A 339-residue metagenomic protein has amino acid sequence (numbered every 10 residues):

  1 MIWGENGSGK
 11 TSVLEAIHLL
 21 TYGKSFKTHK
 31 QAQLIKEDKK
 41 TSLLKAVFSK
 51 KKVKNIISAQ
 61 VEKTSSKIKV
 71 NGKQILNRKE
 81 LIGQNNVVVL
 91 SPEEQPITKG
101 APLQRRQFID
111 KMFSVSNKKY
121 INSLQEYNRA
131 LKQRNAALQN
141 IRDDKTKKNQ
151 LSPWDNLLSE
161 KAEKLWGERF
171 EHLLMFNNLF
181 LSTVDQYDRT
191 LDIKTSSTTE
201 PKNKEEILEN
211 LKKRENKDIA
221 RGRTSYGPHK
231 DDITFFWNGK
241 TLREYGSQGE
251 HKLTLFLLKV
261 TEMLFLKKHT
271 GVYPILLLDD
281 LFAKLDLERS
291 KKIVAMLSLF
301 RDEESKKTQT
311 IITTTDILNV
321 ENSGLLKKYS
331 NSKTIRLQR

Functional and structural regions predicted by a protein language model:
M1-E5, L19, K145-E160, K164-L277 (+4 more regions): Conserved NTPase motor "head" modules and their coupling/switch loops across ABC/AAA+ ATPases, GTPases, and GHKL ATPases
K10: Conserved lysine of the Walker
T21-Q104, F113-S116, Y120, N177 (+2 more regions): Nucleotide-state sensing region of NTPase/ATPase domains
S91-P96, I109-S114, K194, G239-R243: Short hinge/gating elements
P96-Y187: An accessory alpha-helical subdomain
T315: Cofactor-binding loop segments of dinucleotide-utilizing enzymes, especially the Rossmann-like FAD- and NAD(P)+-binding
